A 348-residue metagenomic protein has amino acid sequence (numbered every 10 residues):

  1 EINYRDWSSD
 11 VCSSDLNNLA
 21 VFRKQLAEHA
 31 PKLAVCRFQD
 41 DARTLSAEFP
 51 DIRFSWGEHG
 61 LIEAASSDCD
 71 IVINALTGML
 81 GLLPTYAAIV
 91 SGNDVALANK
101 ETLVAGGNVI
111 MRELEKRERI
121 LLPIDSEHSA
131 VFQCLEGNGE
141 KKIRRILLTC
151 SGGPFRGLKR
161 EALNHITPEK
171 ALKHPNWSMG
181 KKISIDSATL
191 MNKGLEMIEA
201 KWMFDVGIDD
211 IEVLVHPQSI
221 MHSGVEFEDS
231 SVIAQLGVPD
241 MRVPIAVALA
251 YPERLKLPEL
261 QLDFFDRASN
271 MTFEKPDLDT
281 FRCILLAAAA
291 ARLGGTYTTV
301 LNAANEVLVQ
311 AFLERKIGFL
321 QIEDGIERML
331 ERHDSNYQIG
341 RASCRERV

Functional and structural regions predicted by a protein language model:
E1-N3: Short, well-ordered junction/capping motifs at the entry into regular secondary structure
R5-R347: Catalytic, metal-anchored helix/loop core of enzyme active sites in primary metabolism
